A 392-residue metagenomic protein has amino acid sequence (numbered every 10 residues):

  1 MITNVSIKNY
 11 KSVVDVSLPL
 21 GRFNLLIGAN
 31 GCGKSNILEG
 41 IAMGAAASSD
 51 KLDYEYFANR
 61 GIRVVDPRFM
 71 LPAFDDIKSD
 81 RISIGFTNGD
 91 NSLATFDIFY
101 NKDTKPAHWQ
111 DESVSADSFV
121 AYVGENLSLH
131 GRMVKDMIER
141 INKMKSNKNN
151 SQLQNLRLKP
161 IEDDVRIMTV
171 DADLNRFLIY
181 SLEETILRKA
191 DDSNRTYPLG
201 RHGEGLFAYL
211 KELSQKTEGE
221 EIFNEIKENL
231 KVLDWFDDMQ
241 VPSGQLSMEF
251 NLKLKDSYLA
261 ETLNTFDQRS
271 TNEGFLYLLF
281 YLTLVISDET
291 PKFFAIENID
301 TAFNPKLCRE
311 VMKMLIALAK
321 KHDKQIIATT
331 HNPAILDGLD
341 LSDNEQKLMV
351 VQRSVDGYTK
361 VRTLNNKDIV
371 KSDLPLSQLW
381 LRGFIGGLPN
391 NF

Functional and structural regions predicted by a protein language model:
M1, V14, P19-G21, E289-T290 (+2 more regions): Short loop/turn elements that form and flank the Walker-type P-loop nucleotide-binding site in RecA-like NTPase cores
M1-V64: Pre-Walker A-like glycine/lysine-rich segment at the N-terminus of P-loop NTPase domains
K11, N24, N272, D300-F303 (+1 more regions): Catalytic acidic motif of RecA-like/P-loop NTPases
D15-L20, L93-D97, T265-D267, K360: Well-ordered beta-strand positions in beta-sheet-rich domains
E39-T104: Conserved P-loop NTP-binding catalytic core
Y56, R60, A73-F74, E310-F392: C-terminal lobe/lid and adjacent interdomain/linker elements of RecA-like ASCE P-loop ATPase modules
R81-V241: Electropositive, glycine-dotted interaction segments that contact anionic polymers or phosphate-rich ligands
K231, W235-K306: Conserved ABC ATPase signature
